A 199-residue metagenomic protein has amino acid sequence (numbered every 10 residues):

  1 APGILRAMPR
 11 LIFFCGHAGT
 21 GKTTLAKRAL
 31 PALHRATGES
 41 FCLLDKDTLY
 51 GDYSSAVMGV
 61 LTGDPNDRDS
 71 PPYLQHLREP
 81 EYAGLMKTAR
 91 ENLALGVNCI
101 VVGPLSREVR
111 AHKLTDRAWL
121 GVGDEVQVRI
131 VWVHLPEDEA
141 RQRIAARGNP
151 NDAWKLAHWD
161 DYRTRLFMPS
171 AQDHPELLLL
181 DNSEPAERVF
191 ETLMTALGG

Functional and structural regions predicted by a protein language model:
F14: Hydrophobic anchor at the beta1->P-loop junction of P-loop NTPases
H17-A18: The conserved Walker
T23: Walker A/P-loop
L30-P80: Conserved substrate/cofactor phosphate-moiety recognition/catalytic segment in nucleotide-dependent phosphotransferases
Y73-D124: Glycine-rich phosphate-binding loop used to anchor ATP phosphates in small-molecule kinases, encompassing both
G123-I144: Conserved phosphate-donor/acceptor-positioning beta-strand/loop module used by diverse small-molecule
Q142, A146-T192: Small-molecule kinase domains that catalyze NTP-dependent phosphoryl transfer to phosphate-bearing small molecules
